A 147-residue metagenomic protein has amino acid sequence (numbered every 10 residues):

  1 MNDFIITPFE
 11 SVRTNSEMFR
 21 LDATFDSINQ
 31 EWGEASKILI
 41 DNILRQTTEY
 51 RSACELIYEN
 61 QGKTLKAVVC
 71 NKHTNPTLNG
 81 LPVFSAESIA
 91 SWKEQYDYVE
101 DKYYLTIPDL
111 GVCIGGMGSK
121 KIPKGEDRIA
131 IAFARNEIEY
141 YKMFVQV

Functional and structural regions predicted by a protein language model:
M1-V147: Short helix/turn-capping signatures at newly exposed starts of structured segments
